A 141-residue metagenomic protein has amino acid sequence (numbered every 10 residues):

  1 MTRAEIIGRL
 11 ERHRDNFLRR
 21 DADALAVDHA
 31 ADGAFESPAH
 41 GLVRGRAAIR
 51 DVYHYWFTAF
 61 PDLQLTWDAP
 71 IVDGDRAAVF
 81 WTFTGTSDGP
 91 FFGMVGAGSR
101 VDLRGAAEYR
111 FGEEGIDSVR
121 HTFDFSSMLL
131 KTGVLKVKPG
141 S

Functional and structural regions predicted by a protein language model:
M1-S141: C-terminal and inter-domain tail/linker signature
